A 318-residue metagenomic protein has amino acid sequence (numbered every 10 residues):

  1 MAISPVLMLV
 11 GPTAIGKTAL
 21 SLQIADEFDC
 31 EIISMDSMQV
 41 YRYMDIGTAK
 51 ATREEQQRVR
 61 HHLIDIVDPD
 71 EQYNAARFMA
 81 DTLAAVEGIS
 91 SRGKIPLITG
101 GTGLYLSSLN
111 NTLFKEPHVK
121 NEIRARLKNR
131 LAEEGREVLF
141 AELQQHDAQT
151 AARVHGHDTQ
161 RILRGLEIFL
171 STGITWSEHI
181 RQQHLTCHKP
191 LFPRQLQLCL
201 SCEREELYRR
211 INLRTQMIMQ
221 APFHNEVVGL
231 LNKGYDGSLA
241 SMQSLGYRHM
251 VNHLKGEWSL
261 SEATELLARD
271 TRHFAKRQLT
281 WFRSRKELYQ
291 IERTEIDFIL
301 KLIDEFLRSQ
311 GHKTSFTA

Functional and structural regions predicted by a protein language model:
M1-A318: Phosphate/pyrophosphate-binding catalytic cores of soluble transferases and nucleic-acid-acting enzymes
